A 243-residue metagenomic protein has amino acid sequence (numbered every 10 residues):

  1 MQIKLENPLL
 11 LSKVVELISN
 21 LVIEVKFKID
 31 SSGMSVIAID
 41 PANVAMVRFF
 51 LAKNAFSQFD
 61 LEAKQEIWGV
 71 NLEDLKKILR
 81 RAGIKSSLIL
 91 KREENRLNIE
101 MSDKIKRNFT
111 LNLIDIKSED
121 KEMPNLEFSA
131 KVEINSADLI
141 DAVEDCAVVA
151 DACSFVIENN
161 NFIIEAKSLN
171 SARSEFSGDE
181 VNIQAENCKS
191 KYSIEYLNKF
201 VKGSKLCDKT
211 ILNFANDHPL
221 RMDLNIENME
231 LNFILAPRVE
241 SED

Functional and structural regions predicted by a protein language model:
M1-S19, K26-V148, V156-D243: DNA polymerase sliding clamps and clamp-related checkpoint/processivity subunits
